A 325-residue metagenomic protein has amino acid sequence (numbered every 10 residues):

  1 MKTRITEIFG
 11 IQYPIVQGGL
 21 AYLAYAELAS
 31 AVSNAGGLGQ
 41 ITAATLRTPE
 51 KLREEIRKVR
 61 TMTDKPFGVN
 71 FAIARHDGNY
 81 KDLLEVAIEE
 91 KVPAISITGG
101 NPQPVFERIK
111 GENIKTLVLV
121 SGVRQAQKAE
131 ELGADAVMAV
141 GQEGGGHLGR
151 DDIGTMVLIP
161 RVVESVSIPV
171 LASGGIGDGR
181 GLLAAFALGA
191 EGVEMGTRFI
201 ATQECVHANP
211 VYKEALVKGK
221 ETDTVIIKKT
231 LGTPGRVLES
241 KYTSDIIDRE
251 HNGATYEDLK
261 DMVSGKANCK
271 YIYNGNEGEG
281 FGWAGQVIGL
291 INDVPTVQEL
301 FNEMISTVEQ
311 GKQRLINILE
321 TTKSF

Functional and structural regions predicted by a protein language model:
M1-S165, P169: Active-site entrance/lid segments in N-terminal catalytic domains of soluble metabolic enzymes
L20, G175-I176: Active-site metal-binding loops of divalent metal-dependent hydrolases
L119, G174-G175: Conserved acidic functional residues
G149-L171, G177-F325: Conserved active-site-proximal phosphate/metal-binding subdomains
